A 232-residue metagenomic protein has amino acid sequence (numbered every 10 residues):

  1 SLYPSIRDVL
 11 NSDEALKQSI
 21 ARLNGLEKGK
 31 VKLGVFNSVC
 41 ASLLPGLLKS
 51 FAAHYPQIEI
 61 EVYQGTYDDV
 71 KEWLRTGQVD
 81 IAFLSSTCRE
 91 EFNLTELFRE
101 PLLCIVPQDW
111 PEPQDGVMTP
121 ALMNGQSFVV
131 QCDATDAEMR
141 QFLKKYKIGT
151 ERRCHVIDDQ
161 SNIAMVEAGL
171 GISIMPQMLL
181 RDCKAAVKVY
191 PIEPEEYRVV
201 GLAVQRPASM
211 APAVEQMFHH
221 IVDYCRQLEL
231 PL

Functional and structural regions predicted by a protein language model:
S1-R22, V222-R226: Alpha-helical "hinge/linker" immediately C-terminal to small N-terminal DNA-binding modules
S1-S5, L43, L47, E138-M139 (+1 more regions): Short amphipathic alpha-helical coupling segments at ligand-binding clamshell hinges and other catalytic/signaling
K28-R89, V156: Central regulatory/effector-binding core of bacterial HTH transcription factors
G34, L102, M118-D136, V222-C225: Short loop->beta-strand "edge-of-pocket" segments that line small-molecule binding or catalytic clefts across diverse
T66-K71, R75-Q78, S85, A134-Y190: Hydrophobic hinge/microswitch elements
E90-E96, E100-P101, S161-S209, Q216: Beta-alpha-beta core module
E91-F128, P212: Flexible hinge/capping segments at coil-to-helix
E112, Q126-I148, M210-F218, L228 (+1 more regions): Secondary-structure junction motif
